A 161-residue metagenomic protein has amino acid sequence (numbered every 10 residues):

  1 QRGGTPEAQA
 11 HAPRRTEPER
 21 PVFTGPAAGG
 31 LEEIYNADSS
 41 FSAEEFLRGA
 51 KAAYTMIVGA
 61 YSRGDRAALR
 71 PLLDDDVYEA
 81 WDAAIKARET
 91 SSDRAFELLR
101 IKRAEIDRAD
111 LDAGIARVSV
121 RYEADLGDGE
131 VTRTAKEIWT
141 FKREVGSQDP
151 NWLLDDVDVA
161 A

Functional and structural regions predicted by a protein language model:
Q1-E17: Amphipathic, hydrophobic N-terminal targeting peptides for secretion and organelle import
R15-E97: Core segments of small alpha/beta cavity-forming domains
P26, G30, D125-K136: Generic structural signal for short, solvent-exposed loop/turn connectors between secondary structure elements
S92-E130: Surface-exposed, charged secondary-structure patches
R117, V131-A161: Short beta-strand edge/turn micro-motifs at domain boundaries
